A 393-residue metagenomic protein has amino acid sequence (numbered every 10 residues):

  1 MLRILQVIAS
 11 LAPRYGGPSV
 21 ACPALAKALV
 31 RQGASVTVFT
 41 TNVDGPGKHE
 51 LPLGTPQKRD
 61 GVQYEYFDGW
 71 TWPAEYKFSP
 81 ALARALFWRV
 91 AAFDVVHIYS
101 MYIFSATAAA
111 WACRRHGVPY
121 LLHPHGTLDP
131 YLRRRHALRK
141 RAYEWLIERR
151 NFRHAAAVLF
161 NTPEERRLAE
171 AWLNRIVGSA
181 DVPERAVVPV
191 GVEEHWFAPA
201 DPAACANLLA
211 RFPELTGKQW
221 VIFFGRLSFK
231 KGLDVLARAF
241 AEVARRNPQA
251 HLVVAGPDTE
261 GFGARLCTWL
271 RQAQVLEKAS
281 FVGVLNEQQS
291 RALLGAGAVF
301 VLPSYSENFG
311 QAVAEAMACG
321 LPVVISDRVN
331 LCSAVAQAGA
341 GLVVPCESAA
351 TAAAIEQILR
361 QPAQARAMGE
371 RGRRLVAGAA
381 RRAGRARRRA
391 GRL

Functional and structural regions predicted by a protein language model:
L5, L159, E214-K231, A237-F240 (+1 more regions): Conserved donor-binding/catalytic core segment of Leloir-type glycosyltransferases
T40, E144-A206, E214-T216, V282: Donor nucleotide-sugar binding/catalytic pocket of nucleotide-sugar-dependent glycosyltransferases
N42-G45, V192-E193, F224, H251-R265 (+1 more regions): Glycosyltransferase donor-sugar binding loop
V90, F152, V284-L285, A292-G297: Short alpha-helical donor nucleotide-sugar binding micro-motif in glycosyltransferases
A264-Q288: Nucleotide-activated donor-binding/catalytic signature segment of Leloir-type glycosyltransferases, i.e., the conserved
Y305: Aromatic "clamp/platform" in nucleotide-sugar-dependent glycosyltransferases that forms part of the donor/acceptor
P322-S326: Short hydrophobic beta-strand element within catalytic cores of glycosyltransferases and related nucleotide-activated
Q337, G341-A349, Q357-P362: Conserved acidic donor-binding segment of nucleotide-sugar-dependent glycosyltransferases
